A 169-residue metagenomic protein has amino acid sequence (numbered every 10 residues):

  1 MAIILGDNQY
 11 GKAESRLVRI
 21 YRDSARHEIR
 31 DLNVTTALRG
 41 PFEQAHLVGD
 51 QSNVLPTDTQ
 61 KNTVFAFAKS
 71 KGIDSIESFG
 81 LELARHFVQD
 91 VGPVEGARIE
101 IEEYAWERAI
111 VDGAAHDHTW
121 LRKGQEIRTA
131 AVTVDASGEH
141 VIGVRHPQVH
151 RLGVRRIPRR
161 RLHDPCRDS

Functional and structural regions predicted by a protein language model:
M1-S169: N-terminal intrinsically disordered, cationic/polar leader segments that include organellar targeting peptides
